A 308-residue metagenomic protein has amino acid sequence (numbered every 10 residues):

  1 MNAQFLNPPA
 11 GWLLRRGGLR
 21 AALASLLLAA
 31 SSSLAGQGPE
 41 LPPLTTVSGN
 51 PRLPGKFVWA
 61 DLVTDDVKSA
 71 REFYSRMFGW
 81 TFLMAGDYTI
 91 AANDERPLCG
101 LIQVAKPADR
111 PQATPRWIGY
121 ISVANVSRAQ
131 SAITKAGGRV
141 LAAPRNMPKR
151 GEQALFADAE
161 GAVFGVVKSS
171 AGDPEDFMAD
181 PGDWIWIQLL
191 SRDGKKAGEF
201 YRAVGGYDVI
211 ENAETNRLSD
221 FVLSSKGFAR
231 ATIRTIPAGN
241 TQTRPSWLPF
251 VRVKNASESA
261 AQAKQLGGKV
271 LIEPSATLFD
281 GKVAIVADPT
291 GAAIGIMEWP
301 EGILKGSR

Functional and structural regions predicted by a protein language model:
M1-R16: N-terminal secretory signal peptides that target proteins for export/translocation
G17-S33: Bacterial N-terminal signal peptides
S25, G49-P51, A108, D176 (+2 more regions): Residues embedded in well-ordered secondary-structure elements
G36-K68, R116-I121, V167-G198, I210 (+2 more regions): N-terminal beta-strand motif that seeds the catalytic metal site of vicinal oxygen chelate
G38-V47, G79-T114, D158-A159, V163-S170 (+4 more regions): Conserved short beta-strand elements that form part of the metal-binding/catalytic scaffold of enzyme active sites
D61-L98, K135-A136, L141-D158, L189-A229 (+1 more regions): Core segments of cupin and vicinal oxygen chelate
D66-K68, A92-P97, G119-E160, D193-K195 (+1 more regions): Vicinal oxygen chelate
